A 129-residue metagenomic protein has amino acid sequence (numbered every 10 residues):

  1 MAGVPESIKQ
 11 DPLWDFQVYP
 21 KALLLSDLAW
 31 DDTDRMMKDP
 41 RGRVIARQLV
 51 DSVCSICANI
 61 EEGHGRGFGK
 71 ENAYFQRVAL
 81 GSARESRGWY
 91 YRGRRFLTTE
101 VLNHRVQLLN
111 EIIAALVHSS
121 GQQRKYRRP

Functional and structural regions predicted by a protein language model:
M1-P129: Amphipathic alpha-helical assembly/interaction segments
